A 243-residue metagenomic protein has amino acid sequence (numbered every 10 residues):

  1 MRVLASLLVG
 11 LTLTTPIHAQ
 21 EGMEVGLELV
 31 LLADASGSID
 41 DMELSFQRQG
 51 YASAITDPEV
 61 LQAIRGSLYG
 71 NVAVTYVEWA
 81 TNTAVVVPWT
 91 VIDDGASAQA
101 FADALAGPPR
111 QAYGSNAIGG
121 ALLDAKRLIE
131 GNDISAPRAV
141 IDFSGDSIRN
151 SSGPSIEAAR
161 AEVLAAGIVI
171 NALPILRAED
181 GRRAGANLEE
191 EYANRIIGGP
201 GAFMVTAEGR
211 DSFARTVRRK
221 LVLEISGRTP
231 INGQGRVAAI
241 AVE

Functional and structural regions predicted by a protein language model:
A5-T14: Bacterial N-terminal signal peptides
T15-E21: Sec/Tat signal peptide C-region and signal peptidase I cleavage site
G22, V205-E243: C-terminal "exit" segments of structured domains
M23-P88, A121-L122, V140-S144, L173: Von Willebrand factor
Y69-A104, R182-N194: Short beta-strand-loop
A84, A100-A139, A172-N187, T216: Von Willebrand factor
S115-A165, E243: Exposed acidic/Ser/Thr-rich ligand/metal-binding surfaces
S147-N194: VWA/integrin I-like adhesion module and closely mimicked acidic/polar interface patches used
